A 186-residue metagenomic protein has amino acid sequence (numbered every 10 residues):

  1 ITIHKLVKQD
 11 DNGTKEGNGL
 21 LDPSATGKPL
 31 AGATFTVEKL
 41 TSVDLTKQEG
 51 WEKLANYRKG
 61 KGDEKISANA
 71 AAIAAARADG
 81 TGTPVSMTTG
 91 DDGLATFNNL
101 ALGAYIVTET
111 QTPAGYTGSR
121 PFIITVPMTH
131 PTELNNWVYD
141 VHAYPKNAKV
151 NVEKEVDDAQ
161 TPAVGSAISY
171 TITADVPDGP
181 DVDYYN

Functional and structural regions predicted by a protein language model:
I1-N186: Solvent-exposed loop/turn and edge beta-strand elements of beta-rich ligand-binding domains
